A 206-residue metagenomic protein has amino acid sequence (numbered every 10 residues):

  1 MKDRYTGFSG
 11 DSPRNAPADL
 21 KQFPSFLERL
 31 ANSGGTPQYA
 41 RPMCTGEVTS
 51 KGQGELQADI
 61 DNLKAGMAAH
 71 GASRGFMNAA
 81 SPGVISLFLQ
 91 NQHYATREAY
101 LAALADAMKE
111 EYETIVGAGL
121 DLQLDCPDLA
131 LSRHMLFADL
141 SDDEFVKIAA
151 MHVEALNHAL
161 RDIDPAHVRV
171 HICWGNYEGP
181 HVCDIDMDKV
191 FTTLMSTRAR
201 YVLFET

Functional and structural regions predicted by a protein language model:
M1-T206: Domain-level signal for soluble alpha/beta catalytic cores
